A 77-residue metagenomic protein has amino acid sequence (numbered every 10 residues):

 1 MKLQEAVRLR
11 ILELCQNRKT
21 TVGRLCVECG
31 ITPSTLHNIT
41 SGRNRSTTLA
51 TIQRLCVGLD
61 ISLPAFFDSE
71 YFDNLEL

Functional and structural regions predicted by a protein language model:
M1, N38, F67-L77: Short, charged recognition helix plus adjacent turn of helix-turn-helix-like nucleic-acid-binding domains
M1-T21: A short, Lys/Arg-rich alpha-helix, primarily the initiator
I11, L25, L36-I39, F66: Conserved hydrophobic/aromatic packing and binding residues within compact polymer-binding modules
C15, C26, C56: The alpha-helix within a helix-turn-helix
I31-S46: Recognition helix of helix-turn-helix/homeodomain-like DNA-binding domains that insert into the DNA major groove
R43-V57: Short, basic-rich loop-to-helix N-cap that marks the start of a DNA-contacting helix
